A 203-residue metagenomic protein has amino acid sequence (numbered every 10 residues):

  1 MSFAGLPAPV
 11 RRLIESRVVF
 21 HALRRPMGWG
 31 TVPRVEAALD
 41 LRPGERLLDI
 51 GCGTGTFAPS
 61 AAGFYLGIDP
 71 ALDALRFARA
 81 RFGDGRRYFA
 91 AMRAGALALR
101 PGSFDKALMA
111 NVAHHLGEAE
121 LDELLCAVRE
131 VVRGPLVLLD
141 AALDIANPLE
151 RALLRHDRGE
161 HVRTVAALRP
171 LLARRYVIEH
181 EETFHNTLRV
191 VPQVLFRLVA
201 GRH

Functional and structural regions predicted by a protein language model:
M1-A98, L116-E123, A127, G134-H203: Class I (Rossmann-like) S-adenosyl-L-methionine-dependent methyltransferase catalytic domain, capturing the SAM-binding
D105: Conserved acidic residues
L108: A conserved beta-strand element that flanks and buttresses the S-adenosyl-L-methionine
N111-H115: Short catalytic micro-motifs in class I SAM-dependent methyltransferases
